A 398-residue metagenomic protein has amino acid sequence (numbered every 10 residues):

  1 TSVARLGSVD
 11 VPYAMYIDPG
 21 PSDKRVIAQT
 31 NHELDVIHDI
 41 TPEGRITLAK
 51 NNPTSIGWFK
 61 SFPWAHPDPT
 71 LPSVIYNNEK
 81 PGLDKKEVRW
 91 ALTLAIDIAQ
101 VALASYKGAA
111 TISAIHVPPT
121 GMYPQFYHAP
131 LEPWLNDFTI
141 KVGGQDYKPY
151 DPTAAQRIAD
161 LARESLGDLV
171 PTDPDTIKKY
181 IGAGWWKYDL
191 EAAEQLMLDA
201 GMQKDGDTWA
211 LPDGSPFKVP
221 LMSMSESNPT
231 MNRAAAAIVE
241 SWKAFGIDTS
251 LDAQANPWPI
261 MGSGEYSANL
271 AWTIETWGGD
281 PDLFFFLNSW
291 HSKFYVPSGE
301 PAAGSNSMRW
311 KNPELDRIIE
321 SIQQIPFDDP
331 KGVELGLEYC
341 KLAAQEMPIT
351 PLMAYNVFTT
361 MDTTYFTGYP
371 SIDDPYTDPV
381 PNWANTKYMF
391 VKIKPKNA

Functional and structural regions predicted by a protein language model:
T1-K24, H32, R45-T70, G201-G206 (+3 more regions): Aromatic-rich, solvent-exposed beta-strand/loop patch
L6-D18, K204-D205, S215-L221, V239-Q254 (+4 more regions): A local structural motif
V9-V11, G57, W64-E87, I96 (+6 more regions): Short, solvent-exposed loop/turn segments at the edges of secondary structure
P12-Y16, I75-P81, E87-A91, D175-W186 (+3 more regions): Second-shell loop/turn segments in exported
I17-K80, W90-A91, I96-T120, P259-I260 (+1 more regions): Extracellular/periplasmic solute-recognition and catalytic clefts
D23-L34, K86-E87, A236-F245, W258-L270: Short helices/loops that flank or line small-molecule/ion binding pockets
A95-T176, E191-E194, P229-E240, G262-A398: Detector for C-terminal structural segments
